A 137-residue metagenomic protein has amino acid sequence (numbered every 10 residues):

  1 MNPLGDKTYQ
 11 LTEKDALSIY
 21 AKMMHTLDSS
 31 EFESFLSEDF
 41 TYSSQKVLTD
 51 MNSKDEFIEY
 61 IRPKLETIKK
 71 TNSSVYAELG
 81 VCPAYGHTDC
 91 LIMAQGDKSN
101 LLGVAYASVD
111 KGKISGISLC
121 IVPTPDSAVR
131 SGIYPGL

Functional and structural regions predicted by a protein language model:
M1-L137: C-terminal and inter-domain tail/linker signature
